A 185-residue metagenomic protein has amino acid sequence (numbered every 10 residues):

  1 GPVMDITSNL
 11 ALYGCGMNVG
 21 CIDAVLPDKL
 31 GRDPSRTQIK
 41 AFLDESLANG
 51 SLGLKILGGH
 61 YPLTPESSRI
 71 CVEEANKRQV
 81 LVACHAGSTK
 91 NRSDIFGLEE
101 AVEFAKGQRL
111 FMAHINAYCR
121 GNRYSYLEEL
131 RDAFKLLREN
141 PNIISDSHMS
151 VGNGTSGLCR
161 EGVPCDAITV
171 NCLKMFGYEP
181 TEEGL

Functional and structural regions predicted by a protein language model:
G1-Y61, E73-A75, Q79, S147-G152: Divalent-metal coordination cores built from histidine and acidic residues
V3-S8, L30-R36, P65-R69, D94-L98 (+2 more regions): Short acidic, glycine/serine/threonine-rich loops at helix termini
D5-S8, A41-E45, E66-K77, L81 (+2 more regions): Alpha-helical scaffolding segments of alpha/beta enzyme cores, especially the outer helices of TIM-barrel or partial
L12-M17, L43, E100-K106, I168-T169: Flexible glycine/proline-rich, aromatic-decorated loop/lid segments
G20, A83, F111-A113, I144-D146: Structural detector of well-ordered beta-strand residues that form the stable sheet scaffold of enzyme domains
P27-L30, H60-L63, T89-R92, Y118-R123 (+1 more regions): Short, small-residue-enriched loops and turns at beta-alpha junctions that line or gate enzyme active sites
F42-I56, I115-L185: Active-site neighborhoods of metal-dependent hydrolases
L52-E103, G107, L158-G162, E182: Divalent metal-binding pocket/active-site signature
